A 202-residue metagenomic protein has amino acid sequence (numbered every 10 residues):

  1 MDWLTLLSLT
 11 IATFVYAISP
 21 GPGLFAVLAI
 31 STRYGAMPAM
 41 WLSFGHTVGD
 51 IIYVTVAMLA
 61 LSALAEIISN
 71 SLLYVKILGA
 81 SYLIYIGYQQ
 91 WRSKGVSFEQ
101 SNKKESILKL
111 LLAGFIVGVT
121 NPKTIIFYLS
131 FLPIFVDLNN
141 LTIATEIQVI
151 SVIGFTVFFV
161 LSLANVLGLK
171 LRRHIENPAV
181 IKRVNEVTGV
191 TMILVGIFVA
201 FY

Functional and structural regions predicted by a protein language model:
W3-L73, S130-I153: Juxtamembrane transmembrane-helix termini in multi-pass membrane transport proteins
L4, E105-K109, P122: Juxtamembrane cytosolic amphipathic helices that cap and anchor the N-termini of specific transmembrane helices
S8-L9, T13, G35, W41 (+8 more regions): Small-residue packing motifs within transmembrane alpha-helices
P22-F25, M58, I84, I126-L129 (+1 more regions): Residues that mark transmembrane-helix kinks and helix-interface sites in multi-pass secondary transporters
M37-L110, L167: Membrane helix-loop-helix hairpins that form the core translocation module of multi-pass transporters
V56-M58, V119-L129, T191-Y202: Hydrophobic alpha-helical transmembrane segments in multi-pass integral membrane proteins
E66-G95, G154-L167, H174-Y202: Selective transmembrane alpha-helices of multi-pass membrane proteins
